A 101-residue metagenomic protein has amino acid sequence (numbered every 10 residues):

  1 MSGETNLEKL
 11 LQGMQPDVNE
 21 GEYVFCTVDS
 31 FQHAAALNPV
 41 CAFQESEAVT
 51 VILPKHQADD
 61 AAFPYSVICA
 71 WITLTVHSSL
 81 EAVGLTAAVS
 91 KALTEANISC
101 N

Functional and structural regions predicted by a protein language model:
M1-A92: Regulatory modules associated with amino-acid/nitrogen control
N38, N97-N101: A short linear hydrophobic-aromatic micro-motif
